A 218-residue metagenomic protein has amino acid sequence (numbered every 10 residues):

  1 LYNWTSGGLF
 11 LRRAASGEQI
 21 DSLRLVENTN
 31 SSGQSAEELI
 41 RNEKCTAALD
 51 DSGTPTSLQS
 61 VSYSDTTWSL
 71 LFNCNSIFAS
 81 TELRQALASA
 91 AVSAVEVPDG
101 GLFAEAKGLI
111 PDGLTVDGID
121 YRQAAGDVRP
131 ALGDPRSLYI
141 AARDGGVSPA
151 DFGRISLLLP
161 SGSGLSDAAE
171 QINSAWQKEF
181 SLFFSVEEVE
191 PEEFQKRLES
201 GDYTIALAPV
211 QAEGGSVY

Functional and structural regions predicted by a protein language model:
L1-N3, T56-D65, L70-T81, V116-D134 (+2 more regions): Short, solvent-exposed loop/beta-turn-alpha elements that line the ligand-binding surface or hinge of extracytoplasmic
S6, S16, I140-A212: Ligand/substrate-recognition segments at binding pockets and active sites
G7, R12-P55: Ligand-site clamp/hinge motif
R12-A14, T29, V61-A86, A90 (+2 more regions): A bilobed periplasmic-binding-protein/Venus flytrap-type ligand-binding module shared by bacterial periplasmic
S32-A36, A79, L83-E96, A106 (+4 more regions): Stable alpha-helical elements in mature extracytoplasmic
Q34-L39, S52-L58, E192-Y218: Pocket-flanking alpha-helical
R41, C45, I77, L83 (+7 more regions): Sec-exported extracytoplasmic/periplasmic mature domains
S89, G101-D144, S163-S166: Structural transition elements
